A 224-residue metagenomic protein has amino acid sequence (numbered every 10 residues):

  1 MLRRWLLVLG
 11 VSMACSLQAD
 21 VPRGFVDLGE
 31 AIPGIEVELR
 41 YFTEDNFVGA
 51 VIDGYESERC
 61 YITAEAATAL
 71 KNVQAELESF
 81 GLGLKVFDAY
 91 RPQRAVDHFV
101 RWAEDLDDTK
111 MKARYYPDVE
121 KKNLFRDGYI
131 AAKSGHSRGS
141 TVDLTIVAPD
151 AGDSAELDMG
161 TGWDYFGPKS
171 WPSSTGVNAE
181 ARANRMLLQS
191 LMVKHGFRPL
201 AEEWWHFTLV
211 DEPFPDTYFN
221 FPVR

Functional and structural regions predicted by a protein language model:
R4-S16: Bacterial N-terminal signal peptides
Q18-A89, Q93-A201, D211-R224: Extracytoplasmic cell-surface/polysaccharide-interacting catalytic and binding patches
F207: Conserved metal-phosphate-binding beta-hairpin within the catalytic cores of diverse ATP-dependent phosphoryl-transfer
